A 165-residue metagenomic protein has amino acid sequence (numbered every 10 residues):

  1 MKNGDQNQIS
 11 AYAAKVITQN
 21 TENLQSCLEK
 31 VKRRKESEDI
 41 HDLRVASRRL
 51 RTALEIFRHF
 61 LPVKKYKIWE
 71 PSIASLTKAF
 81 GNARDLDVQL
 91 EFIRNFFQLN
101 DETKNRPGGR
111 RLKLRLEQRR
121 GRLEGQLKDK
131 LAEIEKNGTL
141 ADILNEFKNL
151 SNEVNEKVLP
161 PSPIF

Functional and structural regions predicted by a protein language model:
M1-F165: Cationic, histidine-enriched alpha-helical/coil surfaces that engage anionic ligands
